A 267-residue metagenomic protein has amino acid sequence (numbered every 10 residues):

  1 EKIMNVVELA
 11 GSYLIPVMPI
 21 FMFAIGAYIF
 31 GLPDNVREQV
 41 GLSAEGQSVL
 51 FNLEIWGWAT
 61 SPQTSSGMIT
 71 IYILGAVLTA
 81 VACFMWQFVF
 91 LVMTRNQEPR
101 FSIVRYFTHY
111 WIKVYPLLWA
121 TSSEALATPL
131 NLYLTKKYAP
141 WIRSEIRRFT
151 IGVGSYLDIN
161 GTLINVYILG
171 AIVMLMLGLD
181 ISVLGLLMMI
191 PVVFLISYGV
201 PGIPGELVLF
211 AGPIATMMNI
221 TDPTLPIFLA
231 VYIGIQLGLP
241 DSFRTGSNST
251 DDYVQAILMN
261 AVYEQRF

Functional and structural regions predicted by a protein language model:
E1-F107: Signature of multi-pass transmembrane helix bundles
L14-G26, W111-T121, A211-T221: Small-residue-rich segments of transmembrane alpha-helices in multi-pass membrane proteins, especially helix faces
L14-V17, S65, P99-T108, P140-R147 (+2 more regions): Membrane-interfacial loop-to-helix junctions in multi-pass transporters
G75-W119, S123-A127, L169-G170, L184-M188 (+2 more regions): Transmembrane alpha-helices that form the ion-translocation and gating core of multi-pass ion transport proteins
L78-F90, G161, N165, P240 (+2 more regions): Alpha-helical transmembrane segments of multipass membrane proteins
V92-E98, N131-I142, T245, A256-V262: Helix-loop junctions at the membrane interface of multi-pass solute transporters
V114-S197, Q255: Helix-loop-helix junctions within the multi-pass membrane cores of secondary transporters/permeases
I168-F267: Transmembrane alpha-helical segments and their short flanking loops that form helix-hairpins/helix-helix interfaces
